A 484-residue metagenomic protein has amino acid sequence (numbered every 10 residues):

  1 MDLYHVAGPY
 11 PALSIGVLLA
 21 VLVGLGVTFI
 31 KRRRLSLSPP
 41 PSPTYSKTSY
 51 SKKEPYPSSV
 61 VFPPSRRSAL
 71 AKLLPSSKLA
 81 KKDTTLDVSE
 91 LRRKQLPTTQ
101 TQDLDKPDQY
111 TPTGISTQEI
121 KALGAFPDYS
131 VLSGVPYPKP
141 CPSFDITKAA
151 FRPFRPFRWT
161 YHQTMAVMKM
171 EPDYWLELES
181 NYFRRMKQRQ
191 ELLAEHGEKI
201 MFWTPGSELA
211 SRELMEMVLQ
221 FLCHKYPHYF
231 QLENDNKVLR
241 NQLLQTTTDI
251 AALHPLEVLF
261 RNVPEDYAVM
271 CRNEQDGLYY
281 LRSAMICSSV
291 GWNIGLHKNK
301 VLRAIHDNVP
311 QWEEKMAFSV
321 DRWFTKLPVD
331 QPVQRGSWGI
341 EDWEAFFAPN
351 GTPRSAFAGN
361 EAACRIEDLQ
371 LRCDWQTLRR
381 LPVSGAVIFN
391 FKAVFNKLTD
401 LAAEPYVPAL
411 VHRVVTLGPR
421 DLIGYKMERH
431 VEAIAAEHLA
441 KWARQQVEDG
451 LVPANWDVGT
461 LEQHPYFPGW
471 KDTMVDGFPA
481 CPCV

Functional and structural regions predicted by a protein language model:
D2-V484: Extended, well-ordered protein cores
